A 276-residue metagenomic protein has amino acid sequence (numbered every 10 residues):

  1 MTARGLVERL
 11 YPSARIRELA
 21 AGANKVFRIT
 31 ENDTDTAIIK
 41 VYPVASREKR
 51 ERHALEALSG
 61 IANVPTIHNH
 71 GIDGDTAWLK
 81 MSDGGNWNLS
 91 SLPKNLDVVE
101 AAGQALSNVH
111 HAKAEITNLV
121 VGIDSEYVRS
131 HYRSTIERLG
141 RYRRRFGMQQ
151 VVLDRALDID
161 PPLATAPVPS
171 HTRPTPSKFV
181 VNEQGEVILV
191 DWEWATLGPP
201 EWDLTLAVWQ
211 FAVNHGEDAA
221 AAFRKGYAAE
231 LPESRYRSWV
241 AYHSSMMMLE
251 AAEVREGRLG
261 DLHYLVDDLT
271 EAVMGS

Functional and structural regions predicted by a protein language model:
M1-E8, E271-S276: Regulatory N- and C-terminal appendages and interdomain linkers associated with kinase/kinase-like NTP transferase
R9-E31: ATP-binding glycine-rich phosphate-binding loop
A23-T30, A156-W202: Active-site acidic catalytic loop and adjacent metal/ATP-binding pocket of ATP-dependent phosphoryl transfer enzymes
D35-L79, G85, L89-V109: A conserved alpha-helical element in kinase catalytic cores
A62, G71, H110-T117, D160 (+3 more regions): A general structural signal marking secondary-structure boundaries and capping sites
D73, W78-L92, R133-L139, S245-G260: A glycine-centered beta->alpha junction motif in the catalytic cores of kinase/phosphotransferase enzymes
L89-G147, T165-P167, T196-L197: A cross-family kinase active-site recognition segment
E201-L231, A241-L259, D268: Active-site activation/catalytic loop segments of kinase-like enzymes and analogous catalytic loops in related
